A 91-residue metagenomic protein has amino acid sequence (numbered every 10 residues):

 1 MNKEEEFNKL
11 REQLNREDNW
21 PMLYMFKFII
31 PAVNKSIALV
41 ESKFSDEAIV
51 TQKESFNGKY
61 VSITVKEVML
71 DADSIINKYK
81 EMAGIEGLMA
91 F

Functional and structural regions predicted by a protein language model:
M1-S62, V68-F91: Long, contiguous binding/interaction regions
